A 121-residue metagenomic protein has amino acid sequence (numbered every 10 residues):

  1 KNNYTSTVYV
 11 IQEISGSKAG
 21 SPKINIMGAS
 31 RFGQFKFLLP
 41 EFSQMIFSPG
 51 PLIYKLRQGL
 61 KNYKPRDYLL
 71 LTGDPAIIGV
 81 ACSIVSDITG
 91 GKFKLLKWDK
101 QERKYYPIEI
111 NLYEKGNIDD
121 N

Functional and structural regions predicted by a protein language model:
K1-Y68, V80-N121: Long, low-complexity, Lys/Arg-enriched
L71: Short, surface-exposed polybasic-aromatic patches that bind anionic ligands, especially phosphate groups
A76-I77: Short alpha-helical
